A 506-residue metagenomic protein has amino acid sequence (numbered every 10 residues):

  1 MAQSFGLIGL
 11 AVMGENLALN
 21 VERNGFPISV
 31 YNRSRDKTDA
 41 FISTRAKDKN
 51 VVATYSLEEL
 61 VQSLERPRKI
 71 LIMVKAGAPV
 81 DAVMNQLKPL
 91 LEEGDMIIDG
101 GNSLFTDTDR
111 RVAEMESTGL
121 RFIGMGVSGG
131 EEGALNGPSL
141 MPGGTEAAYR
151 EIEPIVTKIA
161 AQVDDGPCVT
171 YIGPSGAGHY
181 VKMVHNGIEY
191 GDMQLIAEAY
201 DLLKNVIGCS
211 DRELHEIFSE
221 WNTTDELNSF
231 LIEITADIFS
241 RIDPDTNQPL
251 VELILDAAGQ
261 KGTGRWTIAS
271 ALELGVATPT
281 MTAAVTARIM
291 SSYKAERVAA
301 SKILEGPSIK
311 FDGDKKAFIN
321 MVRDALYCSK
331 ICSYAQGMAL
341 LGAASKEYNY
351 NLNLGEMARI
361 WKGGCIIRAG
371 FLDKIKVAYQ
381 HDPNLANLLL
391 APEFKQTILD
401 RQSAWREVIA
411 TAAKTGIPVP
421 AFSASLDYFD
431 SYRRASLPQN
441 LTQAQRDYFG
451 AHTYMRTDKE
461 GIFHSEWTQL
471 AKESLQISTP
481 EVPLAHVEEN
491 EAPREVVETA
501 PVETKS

Functional and structural regions predicted by a protein language model:
M1-R68, L91-G94, E131-A134, V487-E489 (+1 more regions): NAD(P)+-binding Rossmann beta1-loop-alpha1 motif at the extreme N-terminus of oxidoreductases
F5, V80-V83, I98, L104-E216 (+3 more regions): Rossmann-fold dinucleotide-binding core
K69-Q86, G101: Glycine/threonine-rich flexible loop motifs
H179, K204, C209, T224-I331 (+1 more regions): Interdomain hinge/lid region at the active-site interface of Rossmann-like NAD(P)-dependent oxidoreductases
W221, D225, K346-Y379: Small-residue-rich helix-loop
L399, A404-H486: C-terminal amphipathic alpha-helical interaction region
